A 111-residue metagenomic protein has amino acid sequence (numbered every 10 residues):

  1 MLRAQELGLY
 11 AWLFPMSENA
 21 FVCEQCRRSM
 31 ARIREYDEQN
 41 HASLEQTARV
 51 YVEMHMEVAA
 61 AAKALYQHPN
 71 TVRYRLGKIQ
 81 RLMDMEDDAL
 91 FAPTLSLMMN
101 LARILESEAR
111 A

Functional and structural regions predicted by a protein language model:
M1-A111: Cytosolic nucleotide-utilizing catalytic cores of signal-transduction proteins
